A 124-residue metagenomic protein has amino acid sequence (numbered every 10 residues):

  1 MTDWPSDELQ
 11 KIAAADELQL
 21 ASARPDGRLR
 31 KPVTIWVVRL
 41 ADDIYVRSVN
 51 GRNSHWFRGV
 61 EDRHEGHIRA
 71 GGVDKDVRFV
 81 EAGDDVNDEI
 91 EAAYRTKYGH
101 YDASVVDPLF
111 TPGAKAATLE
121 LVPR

Functional and structural regions predicted by a protein language model:
M1-Q19: Extreme N-terminal tail/first-helix region
S6-E8, A23-R24, V105-P108: Short, P/G- and charge-enriched loop/turn segments at secondary-structure junctions
L9, A41, E61-D62: Intrinsically disordered, low-complexity regulatory segments enriched in acidic/serine/proline/glutamine/glycine
L9-Q10, W36, L109-T111: Short secondary-structure boundary/capping segments
A15-N50, R58, R78: Short beta-strand segments
G51-P123: Short, structured beta-strand-loop surface elements
